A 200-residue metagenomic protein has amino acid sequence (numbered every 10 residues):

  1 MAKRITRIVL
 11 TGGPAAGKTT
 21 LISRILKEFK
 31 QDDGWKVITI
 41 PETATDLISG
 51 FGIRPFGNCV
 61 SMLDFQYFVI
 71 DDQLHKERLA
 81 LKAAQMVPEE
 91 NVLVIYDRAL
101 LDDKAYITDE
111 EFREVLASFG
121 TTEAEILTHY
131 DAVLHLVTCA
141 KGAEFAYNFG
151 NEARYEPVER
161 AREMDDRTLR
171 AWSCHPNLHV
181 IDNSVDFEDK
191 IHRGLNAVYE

Functional and structural regions predicted by a protein language model:
A2, E152, R160-A161, D166-E200: NTP-dependent small-molecule kinase module
L10: Hydrophobic anchor at the beta1->P-loop junction of P-loop NTPases
P14: The conserved Walker
K18: Conserved lysine of the Walker
L21: Hydrophobic positions on the alpha1 helix immediately C-terminal to the Walker A/P-loop
L26-D72: Conserved substrate/cofactor phosphate-moiety recognition/catalytic segment in nucleotide-dependent phosphotransferases
Q66-L127: Glycine-rich phosphate-binding loop used to anchor ATP phosphates in small-molecule kinases, encompassing both
Y106, E110-R170: A glycine- and Lys/Arg-enriched "phosphate-lid" helix/loop adjacent to the NTP-binding pocket of small-molecule kinases
